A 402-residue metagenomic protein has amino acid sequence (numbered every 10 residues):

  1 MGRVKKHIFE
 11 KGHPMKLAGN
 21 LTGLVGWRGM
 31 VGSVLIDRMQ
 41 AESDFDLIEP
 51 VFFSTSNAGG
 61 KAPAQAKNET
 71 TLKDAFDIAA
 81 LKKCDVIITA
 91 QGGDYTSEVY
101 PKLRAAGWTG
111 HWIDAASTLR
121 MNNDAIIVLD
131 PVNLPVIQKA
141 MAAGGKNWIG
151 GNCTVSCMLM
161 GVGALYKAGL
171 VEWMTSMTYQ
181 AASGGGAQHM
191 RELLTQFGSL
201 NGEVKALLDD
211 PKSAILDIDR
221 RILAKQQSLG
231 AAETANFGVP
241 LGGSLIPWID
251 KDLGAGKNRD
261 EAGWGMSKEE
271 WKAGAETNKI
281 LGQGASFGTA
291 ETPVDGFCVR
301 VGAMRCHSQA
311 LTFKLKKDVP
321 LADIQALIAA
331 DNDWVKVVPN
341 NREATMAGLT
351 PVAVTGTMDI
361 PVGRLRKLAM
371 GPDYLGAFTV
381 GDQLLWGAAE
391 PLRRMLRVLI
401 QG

Functional and structural regions predicted by a protein language model:
G2-N236, A285-P293, I360-P361, L365-M370 (+2 more regions): N-terminal Rossmann-like NAD(P) cofactor-binding subdomain of oxidoreductases, focused on the glycine-rich
I87, A182-G402: Charged docking surfaces used in two-component/phosphorelay signaling
